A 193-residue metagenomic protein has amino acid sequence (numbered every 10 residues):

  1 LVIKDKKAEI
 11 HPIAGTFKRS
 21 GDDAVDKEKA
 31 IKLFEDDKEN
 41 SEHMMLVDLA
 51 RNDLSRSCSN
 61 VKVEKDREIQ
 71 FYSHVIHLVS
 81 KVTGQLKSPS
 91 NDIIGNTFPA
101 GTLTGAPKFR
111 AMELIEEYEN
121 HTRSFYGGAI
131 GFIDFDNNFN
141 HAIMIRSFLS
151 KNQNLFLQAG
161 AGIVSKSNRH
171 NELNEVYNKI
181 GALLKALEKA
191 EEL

Functional and structural regions predicted by a protein language model:
L1-L193: Extended alpha-helical targeting/anchoring segments, especially N-terminal organellar/secretory targeting helices
